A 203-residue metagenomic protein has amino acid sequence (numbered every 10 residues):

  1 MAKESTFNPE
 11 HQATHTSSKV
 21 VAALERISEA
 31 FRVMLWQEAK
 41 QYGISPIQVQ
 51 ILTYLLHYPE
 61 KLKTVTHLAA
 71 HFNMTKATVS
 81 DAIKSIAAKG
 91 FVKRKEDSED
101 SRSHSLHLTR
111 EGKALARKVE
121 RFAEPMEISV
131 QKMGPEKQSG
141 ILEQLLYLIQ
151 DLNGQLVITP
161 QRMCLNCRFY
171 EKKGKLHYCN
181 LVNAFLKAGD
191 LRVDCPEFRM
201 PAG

Functional and structural regions predicted by a protein language model:
M1-E4, E171-G203: Long, low-complexity, charge-rich intrinsically disordered regions
M1-Y42: N-terminal leader segment of winged-helix/HTH proteins
K19, A23, A30, Q50-Y54 (+2 more regions): Pre-recognition alpha-helix immediately N-terminal to the DNA-recognition helix within helix-turn-helix or winged-helix
M34-S45, E127-E136: Short amphipathic alpha-helical boundary/capping segments
W36-T75: N-terminal helix-turn-helix DNA-binding core of bacterial DNA-binding proteins
E60-H104: Canonical helix-turn-helix DNA-binding module
S85-Q138: Charged, amphipathic alpha-helical coiled-coil/dimerization segments
R121-R168: Terminal interaction helix/tail motif
